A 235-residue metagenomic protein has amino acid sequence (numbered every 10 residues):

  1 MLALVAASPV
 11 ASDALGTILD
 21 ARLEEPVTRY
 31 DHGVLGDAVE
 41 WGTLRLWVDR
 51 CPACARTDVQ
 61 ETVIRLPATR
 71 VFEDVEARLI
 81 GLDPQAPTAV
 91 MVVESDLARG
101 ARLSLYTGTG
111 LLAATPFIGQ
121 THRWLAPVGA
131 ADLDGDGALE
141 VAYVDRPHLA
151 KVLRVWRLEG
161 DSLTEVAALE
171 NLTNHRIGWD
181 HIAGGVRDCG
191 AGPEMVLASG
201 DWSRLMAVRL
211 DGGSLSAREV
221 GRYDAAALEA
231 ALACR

Functional and structural regions predicted by a protein language model:
M1-A7: Bacterial N-terminal signal peptides
P9-R235: Beta-propeller-forming repeat regions
